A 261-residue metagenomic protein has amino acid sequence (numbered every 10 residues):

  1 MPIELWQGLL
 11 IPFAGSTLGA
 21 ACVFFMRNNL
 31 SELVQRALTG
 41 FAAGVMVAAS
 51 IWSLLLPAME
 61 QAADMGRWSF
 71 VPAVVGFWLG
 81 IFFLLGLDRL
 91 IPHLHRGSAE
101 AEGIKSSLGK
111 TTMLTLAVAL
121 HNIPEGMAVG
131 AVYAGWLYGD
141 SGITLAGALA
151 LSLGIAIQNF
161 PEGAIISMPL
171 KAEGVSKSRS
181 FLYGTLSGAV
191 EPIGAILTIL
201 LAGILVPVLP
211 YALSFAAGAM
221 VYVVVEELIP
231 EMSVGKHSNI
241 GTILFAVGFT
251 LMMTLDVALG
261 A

Functional and structural regions predicted by a protein language model:
M1-A261: Intrinsically disordered, metal-sensing/regulatory segments
